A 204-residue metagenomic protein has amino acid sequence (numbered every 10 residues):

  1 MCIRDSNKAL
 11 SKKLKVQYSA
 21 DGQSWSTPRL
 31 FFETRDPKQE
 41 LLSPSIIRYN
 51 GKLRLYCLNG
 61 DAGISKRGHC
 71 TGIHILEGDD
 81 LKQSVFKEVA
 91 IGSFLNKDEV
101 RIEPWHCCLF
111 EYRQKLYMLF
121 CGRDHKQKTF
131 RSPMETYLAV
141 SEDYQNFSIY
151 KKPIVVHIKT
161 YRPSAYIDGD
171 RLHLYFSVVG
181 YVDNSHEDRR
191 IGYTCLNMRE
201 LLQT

Functional and structural regions predicted by a protein language model:
M1-L42, I47-I102, F110-I158, I167-T204: Beta-rich carbohydrate-recognition and catalytic domains
H106, T160-P163: Short glycine-rich, acidic/polar surface loops and turns
